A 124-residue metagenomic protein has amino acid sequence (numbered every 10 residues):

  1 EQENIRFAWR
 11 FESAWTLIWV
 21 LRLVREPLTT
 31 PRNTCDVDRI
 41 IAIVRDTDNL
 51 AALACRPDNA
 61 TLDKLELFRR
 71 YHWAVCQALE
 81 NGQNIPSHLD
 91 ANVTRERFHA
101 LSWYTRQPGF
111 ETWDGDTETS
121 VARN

Functional and structural regions predicted by a protein language model:
E1-N124: Extended, charge-rich alpha-helical interface modules
